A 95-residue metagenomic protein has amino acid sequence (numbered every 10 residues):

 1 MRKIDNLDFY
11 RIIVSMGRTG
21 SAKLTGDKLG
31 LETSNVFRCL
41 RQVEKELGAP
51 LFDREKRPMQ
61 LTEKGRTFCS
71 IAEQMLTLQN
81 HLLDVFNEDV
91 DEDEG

Functional and structural regions predicted by a protein language model:
M1-T19, F37, R66: Short alpha-helical elements of helix-turn-helix
V14-G30: Short helix-boundary/capping micro-motifs
S21-A22, L40, R54: Helix-turn-helix DNA-binding elements, focusing on the entry/boundary residues of the two helices that contact DNA
D27-K28, K45, R66: Alpha-helical residues within the helix-turn-helix
E32-N35, C39-Q42: Residues within the DNA-recognition helix of helix-turn-helix
E44-L61: A short LG(V/I)-centered, amphipathic sequence patch enriched for acidic residue(s) preceding the LG motif
K64-H81, D89: Short, solvent-exposed amphipathic helices
E88-G95: Interdomain hinge and pocket-entrance segments immediately C-terminal to HTH DNA-binding domains
